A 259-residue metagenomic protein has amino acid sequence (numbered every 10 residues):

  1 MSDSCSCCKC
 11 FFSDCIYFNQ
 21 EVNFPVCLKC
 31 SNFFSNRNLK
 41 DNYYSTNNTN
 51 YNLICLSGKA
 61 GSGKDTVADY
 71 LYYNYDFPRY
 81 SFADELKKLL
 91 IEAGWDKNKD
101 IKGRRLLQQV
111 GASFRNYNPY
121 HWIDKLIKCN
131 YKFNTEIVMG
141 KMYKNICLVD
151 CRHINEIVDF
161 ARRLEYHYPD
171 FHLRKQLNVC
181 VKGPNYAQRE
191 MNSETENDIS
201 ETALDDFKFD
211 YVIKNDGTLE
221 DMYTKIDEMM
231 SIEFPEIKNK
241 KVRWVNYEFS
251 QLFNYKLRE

Functional and structural regions predicted by a protein language model:
C7-K9, K29: Short, cysteine/histidine-rich loop/knuckle motifs that typically chelate Zn2+
F11-S13, F34: Cys/His-rich microdomains that often coordinate metals
L56: Hydrophobic anchor at the beta1->P-loop junction of P-loop NTPases
K64: Conserved lysine of the Walker
V67: Hydrophobic positions on the alpha1 helix immediately C-terminal to the Walker A/P-loop
S81-I146, R152: ATP-dependent small-molecule kinase phosphotransfer cores that center on conserved nucleotide phosphate-binding segments
C129-N192: ATP-dependent NMP and nucleoside kinases share a basic, alpha-helical "lid"
Y166, D170-F249: Small-molecule kinase domains that catalyze NTP-dependent phosphoryl transfer to phosphate-bearing small molecules
